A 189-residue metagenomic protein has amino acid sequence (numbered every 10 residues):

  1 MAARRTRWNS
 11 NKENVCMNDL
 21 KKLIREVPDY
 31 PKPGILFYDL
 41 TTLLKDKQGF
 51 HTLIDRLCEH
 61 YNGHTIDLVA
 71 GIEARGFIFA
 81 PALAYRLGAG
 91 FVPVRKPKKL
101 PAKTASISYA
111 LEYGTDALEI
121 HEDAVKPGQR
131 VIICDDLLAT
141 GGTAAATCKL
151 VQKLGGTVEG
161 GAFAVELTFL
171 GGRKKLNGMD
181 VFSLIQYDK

Functional and structural regions predicted by a protein language model:
R4-C16: Short, Lys/Arg-enriched N-terminal segments with co-localized hydrophobic residues within the first ~10-30 amino acids
N14-I66: Active-site-facing substrate-recognition patch
C16, L20-L23, A145-K189: PRPP-dependent phosphoribosyltransferase catalytic core
I66, P127-G128, G178: Phosphate-coordination loops involved in phosphoryl transfer and adenosine-cofactor binding
I66-E73: Short glycine-rich phosphate-binding loop at a beta-alpha junction
I78-L87, C148: Short Gly/Thr/Asp-enriched flexible loops that form oxyanion-binding sites at enzyme active sites
A89-V131: Short, glycine/charge-rich flexible loops or terminal/linker lids adjacent to PRPP-binding catalytic cores
D136, G141: Conserved G/P- and acidic residue-centered "switch" motifs that form tight phosphate/ATP-binding loops in soluble
